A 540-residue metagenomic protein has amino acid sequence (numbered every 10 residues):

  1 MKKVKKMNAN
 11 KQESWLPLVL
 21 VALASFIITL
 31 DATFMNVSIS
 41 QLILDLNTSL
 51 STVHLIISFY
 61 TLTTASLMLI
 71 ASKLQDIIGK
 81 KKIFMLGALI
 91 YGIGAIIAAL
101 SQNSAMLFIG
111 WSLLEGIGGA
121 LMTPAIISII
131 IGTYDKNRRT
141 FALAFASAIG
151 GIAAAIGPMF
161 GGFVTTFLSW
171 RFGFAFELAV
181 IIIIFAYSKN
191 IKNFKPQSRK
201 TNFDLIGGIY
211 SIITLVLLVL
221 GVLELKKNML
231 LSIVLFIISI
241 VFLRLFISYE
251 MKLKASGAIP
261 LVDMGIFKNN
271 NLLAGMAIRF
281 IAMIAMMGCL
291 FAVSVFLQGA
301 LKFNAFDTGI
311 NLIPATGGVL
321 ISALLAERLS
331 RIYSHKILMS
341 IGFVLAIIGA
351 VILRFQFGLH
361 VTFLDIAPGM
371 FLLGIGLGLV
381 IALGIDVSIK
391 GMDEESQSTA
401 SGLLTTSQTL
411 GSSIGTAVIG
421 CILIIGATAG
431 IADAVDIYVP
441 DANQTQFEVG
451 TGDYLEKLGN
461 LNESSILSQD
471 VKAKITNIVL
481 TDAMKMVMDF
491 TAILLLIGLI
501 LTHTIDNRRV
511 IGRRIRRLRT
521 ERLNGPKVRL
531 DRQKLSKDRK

Functional and structural regions predicted by a protein language model:
M1-L30, L44: Cytosolic juxtamembrane N-terminal segment immediately preceding the first transmembrane helix of multi-pass
S14-I27, M35-V37, L50, N228 (+4 more regions): 12-transmembrane solute porter fold
S38-S66, M106-F108: Extracellular/periplasmic helix-loop-helix junction of adjacent transmembrane segments in MFS-like secondary
D45-N47, G79, L100-M106, L168-S169 (+3 more regions): Helix-breaking motifs and short loop linkers at transmembrane-helix boundaries and internal kinks in secondary membrane
S58-S72, T123-I127, I313-L325: Central cavity-lining transmembrane alpha-helices of secondary-active solute carriers, predominantly the Major
M68-I206, E224: Helix-loop-helix hairpins in multi-pass membrane proteins, especially solute transporters
T166-I278, A285, F303, N311: Hydrophobic transmembrane-helix bundles of small-molecule transporters
T409-H503, G512-R529: Hydrophobic transmembrane architecture of multi-pass small-molecule transporters
